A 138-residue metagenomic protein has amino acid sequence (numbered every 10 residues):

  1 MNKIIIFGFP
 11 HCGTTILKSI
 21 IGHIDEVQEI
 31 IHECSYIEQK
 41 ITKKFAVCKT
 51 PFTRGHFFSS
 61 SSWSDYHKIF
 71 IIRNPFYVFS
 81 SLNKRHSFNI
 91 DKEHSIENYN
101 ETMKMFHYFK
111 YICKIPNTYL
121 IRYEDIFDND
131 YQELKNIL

Functional and structural regions predicted by a protein language model:
M1-T50: PAPS-dependent sulfotransferase catalytic core
P51-L138: PAPS-dependent sulfotransferase catalytic domain
